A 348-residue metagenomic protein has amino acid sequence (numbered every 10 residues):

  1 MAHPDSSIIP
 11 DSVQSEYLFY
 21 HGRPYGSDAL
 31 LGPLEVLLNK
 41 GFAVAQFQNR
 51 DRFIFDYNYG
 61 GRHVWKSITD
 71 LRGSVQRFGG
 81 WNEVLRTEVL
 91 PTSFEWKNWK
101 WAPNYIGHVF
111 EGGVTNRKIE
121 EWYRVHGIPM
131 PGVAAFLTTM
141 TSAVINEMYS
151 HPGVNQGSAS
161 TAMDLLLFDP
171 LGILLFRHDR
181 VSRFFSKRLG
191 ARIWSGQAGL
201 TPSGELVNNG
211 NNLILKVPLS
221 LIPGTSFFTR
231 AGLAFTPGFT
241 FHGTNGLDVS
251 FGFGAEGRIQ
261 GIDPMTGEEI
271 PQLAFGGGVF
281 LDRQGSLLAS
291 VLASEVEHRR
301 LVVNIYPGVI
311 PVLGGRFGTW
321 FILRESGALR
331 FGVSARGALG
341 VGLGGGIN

Functional and structural regions predicted by a protein language model:
M1-G113, V207-F228, T240-V249, I259-A274 (+2 more regions): N-terminal targeting leaders of membrane proteins
P91-N98, E121-P129: Short juxtamembrane and helix-loop transition motifs at transmembrane-helix boundaries in membrane proteins
P103, P129-T139, S160: Membrane-interface starts of transmembrane alpha-helices
F110-H126, L166-S182, A338-G346: Membrane-interfacial alpha-helical segments at the cytosolic side of multi-pass membrane proteins
E120-E121, P129-P131, G153-Q156: Long, acidic/polar, low-complexity amphipathic helices and coiled-coil-like
R124-A134, H178-S195, M265-G267, V312-L313 (+1 more regions): Short loop/turn motifs that connect adjacent beta-strands in outer-membrane beta-barrel proteins
S142-L167: Interfacial helix-loop-helix junctions of multi-pass membrane proteins
T161-N212: Extended amphipathic alpha-helical segments with heptad-repeat/coiled-coil character used for oligomerization, fusion
